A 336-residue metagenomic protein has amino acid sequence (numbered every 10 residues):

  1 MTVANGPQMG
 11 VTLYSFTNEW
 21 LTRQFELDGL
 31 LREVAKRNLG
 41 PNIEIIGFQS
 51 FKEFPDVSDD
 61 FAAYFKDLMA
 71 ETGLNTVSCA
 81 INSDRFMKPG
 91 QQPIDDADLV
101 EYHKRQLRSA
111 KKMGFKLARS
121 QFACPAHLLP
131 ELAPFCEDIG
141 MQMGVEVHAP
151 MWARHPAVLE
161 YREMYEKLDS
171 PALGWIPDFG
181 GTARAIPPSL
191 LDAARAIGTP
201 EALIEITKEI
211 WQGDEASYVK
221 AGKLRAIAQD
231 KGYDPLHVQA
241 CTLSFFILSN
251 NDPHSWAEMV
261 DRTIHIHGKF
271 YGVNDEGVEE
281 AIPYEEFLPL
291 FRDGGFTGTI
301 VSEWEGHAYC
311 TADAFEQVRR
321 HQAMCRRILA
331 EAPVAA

Functional and structural regions predicted by a protein language model:
T2-E26, A80-S83: Boundary/entry segment of secreted carbohydrate-active catalytic domains
P7-Y14, P41-I45, T76-I81, A118-S120 (+4 more regions): Hydrophobic faces of well-ordered beta-strands that scaffold small-molecule active sites in alpha/beta enzyme cores
T12-N18, I46-F48, I81-D84, A123 (+5 more regions): Active-site beta-loop-alpha junctions enriched in small/polar residues
T17-L27, R154, V158, A185-T297 (+1 more regions): Gly/Pro-rich active-site loop or hairpin
F25-D28, V57-A63, D96, V100-K104 (+5 more regions): Charged helix-capping and loop-helix junction motifs
E26-F48, R108-L117: Catalytic domains of carbohydrate-active enzymes, especially glycoside hydrolases
P41-L68: Glycine-rich, proline-tolerant flexible connector loops at the mouths of alpha/beta enzymes
D67, E71, N75, D84-K220 (+1 more regions): Active-site acidic/histidine proton-transfer and metal-coordination neighborhood in alpha/beta enzyme cores
